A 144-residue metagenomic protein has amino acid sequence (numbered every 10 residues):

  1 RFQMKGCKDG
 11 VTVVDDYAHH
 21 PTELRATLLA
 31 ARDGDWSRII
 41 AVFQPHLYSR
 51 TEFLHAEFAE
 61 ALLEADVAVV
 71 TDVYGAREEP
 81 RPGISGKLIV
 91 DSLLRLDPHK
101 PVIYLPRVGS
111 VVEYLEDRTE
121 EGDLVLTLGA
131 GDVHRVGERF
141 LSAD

Functional and structural regions predicted by a protein language model:
R1-V67: Nucleotide phosphate-binding/pyrophosphate-handling subdomain across enzymes that bind or process nucleotide phosphates
V13-D15, P101-I103, L126-T127: Short catalytic-loop micro-motif centered on adjacent basic/acidic residues
H19, P45-Y48, V73-A76, A130-V133: Short glycine-rich anion-binding loops that position phosphate/pyrophosphate groups of nucleotides and phosphorylated
A26, F53-H55, R81-P82, E116 (+1 more regions): Short amphipathic alpha-helical segments
D33-G34, L96, R118, A143: Alpha-helix C-cap/termination motif
A41-F43, V70, Y104, T127: Structural beta-sheet core signal
A59-E121: C-terminal helical cap/extension that packs against the catalytic core of soluble nucleotide-cofactor enzymes
S110-L141: A glycine-rich beta-strand to alpha-helix segment that forms a phosphate/ribose-binding loop at ligand/cofactor sites
